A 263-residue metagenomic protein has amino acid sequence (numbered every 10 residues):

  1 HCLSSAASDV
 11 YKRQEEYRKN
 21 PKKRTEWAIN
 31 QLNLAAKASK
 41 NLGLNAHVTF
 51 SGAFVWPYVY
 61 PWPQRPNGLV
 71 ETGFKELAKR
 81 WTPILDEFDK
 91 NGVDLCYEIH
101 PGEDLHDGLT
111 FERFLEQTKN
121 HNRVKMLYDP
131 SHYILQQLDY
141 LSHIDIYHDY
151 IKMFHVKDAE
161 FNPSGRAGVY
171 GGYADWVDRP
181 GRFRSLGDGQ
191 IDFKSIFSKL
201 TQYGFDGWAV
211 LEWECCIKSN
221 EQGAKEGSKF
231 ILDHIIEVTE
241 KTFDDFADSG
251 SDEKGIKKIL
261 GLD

Functional and structural regions predicted by a protein language model:
H1-A7, Y11: Single conserved hydrophobic/aromatic residue that forms the stacking wall/gate of nucleotide- or nucleobase-binding
K12-M126, K257-L262: Active-site acidic/histidine proton-transfer and metal-coordination neighborhood in alpha/beta enzyme cores
N30-A46, D139-K152, K194-Q202: Short amphipathic alpha-helices and their capping/turn segments at secondary-structure boundaries
V48, K152-H155, V210: Conserved beta-strand positions in the central sheet of alpha/beta enzyme cores
T72-Q190, T239-F243, I256: Acidic/histidine-rich catalytic cores of soluble enzymes
V210-N220: A short, acidic, flexible beta-alpha connecting loop/helix-capping segment that sits on the rim of active
N220-E240: C-terminal helical cap(s) of enzyme catalytic domains, especially alpha/beta-barrels
I236-D263: Terminal-tail/helix-coil boundary detector
